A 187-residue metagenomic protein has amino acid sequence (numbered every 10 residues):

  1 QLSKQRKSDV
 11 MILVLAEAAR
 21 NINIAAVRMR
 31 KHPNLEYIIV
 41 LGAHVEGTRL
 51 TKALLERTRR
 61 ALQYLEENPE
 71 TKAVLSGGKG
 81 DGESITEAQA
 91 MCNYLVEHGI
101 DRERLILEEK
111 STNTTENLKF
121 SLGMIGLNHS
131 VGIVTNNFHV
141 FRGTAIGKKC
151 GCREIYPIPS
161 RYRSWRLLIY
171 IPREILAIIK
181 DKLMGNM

Functional and structural regions predicted by a protein language model:
K4-K7: N-terminal low-complexity segments that are often proline-rich with Ser/Thr-Pro
D9-A19: Hydrophobic alpha-helical topogenic segments used for membrane insertion/localization
A19-I171: A structural signal for short, hydrophobic/glycine-enriched beta-strand patches
L167-M187: A transmembrane-helix-recognition feature enriched in membrane-embedded lipid enzymes and envelope glyco-/phospholipid
